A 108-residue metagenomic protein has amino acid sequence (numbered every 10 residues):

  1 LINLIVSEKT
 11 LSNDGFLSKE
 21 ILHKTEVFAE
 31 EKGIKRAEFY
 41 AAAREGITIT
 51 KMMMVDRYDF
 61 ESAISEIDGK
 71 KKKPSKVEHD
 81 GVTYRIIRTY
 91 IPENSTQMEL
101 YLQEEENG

Functional and structural regions predicted by a protein language model:
L1-T10: Polar/acidic, low-complexity leader/linker segments enriched in S/T/G and N/D
L11, L17-G108: Short, conserved turn/kink motifs that form compact alpha/beta structural patches or helix kinks used as
